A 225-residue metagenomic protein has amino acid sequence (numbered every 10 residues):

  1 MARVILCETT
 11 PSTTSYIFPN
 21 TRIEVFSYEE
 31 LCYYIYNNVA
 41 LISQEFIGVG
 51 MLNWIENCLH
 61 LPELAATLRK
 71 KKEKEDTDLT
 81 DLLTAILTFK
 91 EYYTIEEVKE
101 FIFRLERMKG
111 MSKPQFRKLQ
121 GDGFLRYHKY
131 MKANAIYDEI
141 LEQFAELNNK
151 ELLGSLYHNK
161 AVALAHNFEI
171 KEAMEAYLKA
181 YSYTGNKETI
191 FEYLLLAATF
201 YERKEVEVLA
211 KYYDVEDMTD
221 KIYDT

Functional and structural regions predicted by a protein language model:
M1-K113: Long, contiguous interaction/recruitment modules in multidomain scaffold/adaptor proteins
E96-L119, F124, A145-L152: TPR-adjacent "capping" and linker segments in tetratricopeptide-repeat scaffold/adaptor proteins
Y127, N167, F200-R203: Structural motif corresponding to the intra-repeat A-B loop/turn of tetratricopeptide repeats
E146-L152, Y181-L195, K204-V208, D217-T225: Boundary/linker segments of alpha-helical solenoid repeat arrays
